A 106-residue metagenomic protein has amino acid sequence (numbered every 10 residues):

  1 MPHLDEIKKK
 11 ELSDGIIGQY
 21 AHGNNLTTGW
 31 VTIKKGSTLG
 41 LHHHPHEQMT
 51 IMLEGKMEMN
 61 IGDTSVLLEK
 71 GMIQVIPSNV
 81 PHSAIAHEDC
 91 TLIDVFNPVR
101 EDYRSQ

Functional and structural regions predicted by a protein language model:
M1-N25, S105: A short, N-terminal "cap"/entry segment at the start of jelly-roll beta-barrel domains of the cupin/DSBH fold
T27, K56-E58, S65, P81 (+1 more regions): Structural motif
G29-H43: Conserved short histidine dyad/triad with adjacent acidic residue
H46-E47, M52-M57, G62: Glycine- and acidic-residue-biased ligand/ion/polar-headgroup-sensing regions
L53-E54, E69-K70, E88: A cytosolic small-molecule/anion-sensing beta-strand core signal
D63-S78: Short acidic-glycine-tyrosine-enriched beta hairpin
S78-D102: Ligand-binding loop in jelly-roll beta-barrel domains
